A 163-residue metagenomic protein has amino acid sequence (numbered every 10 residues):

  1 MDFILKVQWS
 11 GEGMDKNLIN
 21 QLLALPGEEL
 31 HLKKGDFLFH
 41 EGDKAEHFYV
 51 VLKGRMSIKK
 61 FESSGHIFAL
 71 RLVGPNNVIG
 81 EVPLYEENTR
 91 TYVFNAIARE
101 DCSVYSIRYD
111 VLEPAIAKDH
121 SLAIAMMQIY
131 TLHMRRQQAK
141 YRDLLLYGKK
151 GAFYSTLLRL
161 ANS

Functional and structural regions predicted by a protein language model:
M1-F37, V78, P83-N88: Cyclic nucleotide-binding regulatory module and flanking cytosolic helices
G27, A45-E46, F68: Short loop/turn microsegments at loop-to-beta-strand junctions
G35, E46-K59, G74-N76: Glycine- and acidic-residue-biased ligand/ion/polar-headgroup-sensing regions
L38-D43: Short phosphate-coordinating micro-motif centered on Lys-Gly-acidic
M56-F68: A short beta-strand-loop-beta hairpin characteristic of the jelly-roll/cupin
R71-Q128, R135: Cyclic-nucleotide recognition modules
H120-S163: Polybasic "coupling" helices that flank or enter modular domains
